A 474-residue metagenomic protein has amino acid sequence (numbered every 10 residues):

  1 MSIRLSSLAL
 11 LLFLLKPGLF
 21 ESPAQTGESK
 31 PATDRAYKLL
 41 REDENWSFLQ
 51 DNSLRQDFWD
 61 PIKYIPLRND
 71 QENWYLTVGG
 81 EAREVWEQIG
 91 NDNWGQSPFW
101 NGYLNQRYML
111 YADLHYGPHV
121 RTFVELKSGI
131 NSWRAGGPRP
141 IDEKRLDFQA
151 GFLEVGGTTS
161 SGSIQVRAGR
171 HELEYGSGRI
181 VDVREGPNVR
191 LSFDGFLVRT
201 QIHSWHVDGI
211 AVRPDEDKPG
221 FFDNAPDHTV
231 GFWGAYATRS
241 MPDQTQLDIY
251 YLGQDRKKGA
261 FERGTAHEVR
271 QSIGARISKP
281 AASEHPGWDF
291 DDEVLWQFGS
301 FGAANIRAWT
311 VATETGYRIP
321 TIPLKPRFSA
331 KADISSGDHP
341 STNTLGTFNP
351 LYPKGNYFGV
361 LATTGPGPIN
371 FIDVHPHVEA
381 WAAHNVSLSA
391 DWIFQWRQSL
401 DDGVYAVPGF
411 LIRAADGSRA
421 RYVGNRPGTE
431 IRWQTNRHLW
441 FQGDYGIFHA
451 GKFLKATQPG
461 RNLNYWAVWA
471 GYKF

Functional and structural regions predicted by a protein language model:
L14, G18-W100, Y111, P140 (+3 more regions): N-terminal periplasmic/intermembrane-space "pro-region" immediately following the signal or transit peptide
P31-W59, R263, Q297, A304-G417: Extracellular/periplasmic loop regions
R55, D60-V78, D113-V120, G157-I164 (+6 more regions): Short loop/turn motifs that connect adjacent beta-strands in outer-membrane beta-barrel proteins
G80, L110-L114, A150-V155, F196-T200 (+8 more regions): Residues on the lipid-exposed face of transmembrane beta-strands in outer-membrane beta-barrel proteins
A82-G90, L126-S132, R170-E174, I202-S204 (+7 more regions): Transmembrane beta-strands of outer-membrane beta-barrel pores
Q88-Q106, Y116-S163, R179-V183, G220 (+6 more regions): Surface-exposed loop and membrane-interface regions of Gram-negative outer-membrane beta-barrel proteins
T159-V166, R179-S341, D401, R413-T429 (+1 more regions): Signature for the C-terminal beta-barrel architecture of outer-membrane proteins
N436-W469, K473-F474: Predominantly the C-terminal beta-signal and adjacent terminal strand-loop region of outer-membrane beta-barrel
